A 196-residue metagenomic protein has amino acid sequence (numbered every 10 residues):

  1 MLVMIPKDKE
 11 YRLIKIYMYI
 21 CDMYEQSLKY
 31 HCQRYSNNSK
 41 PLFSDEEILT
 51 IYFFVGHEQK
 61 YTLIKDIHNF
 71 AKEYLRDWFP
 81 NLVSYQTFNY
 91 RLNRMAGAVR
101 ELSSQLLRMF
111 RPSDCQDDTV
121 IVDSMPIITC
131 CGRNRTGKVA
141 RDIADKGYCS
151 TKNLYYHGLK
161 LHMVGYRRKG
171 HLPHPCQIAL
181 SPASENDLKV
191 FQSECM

Functional and structural regions predicted by a protein language model:
M1-M196: Short alpha-helical elements
